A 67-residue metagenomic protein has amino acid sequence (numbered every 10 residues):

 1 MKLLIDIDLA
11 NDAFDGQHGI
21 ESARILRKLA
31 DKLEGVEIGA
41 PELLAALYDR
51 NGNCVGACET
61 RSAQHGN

Functional and structural regions predicted by a protein language model:
M1-R27: N-terminal acidic leader/helix
I5, R24, I38, A46-D49: Residue-level signal for the start and early helices of compact helical domains
G19-S22, I38, E59: Polar low-complexity intrinsically disordered regions enriched in Ser/Thr and small residues
A40-N67: Short, mixed-charge low-complexity intrinsically disordered segments
